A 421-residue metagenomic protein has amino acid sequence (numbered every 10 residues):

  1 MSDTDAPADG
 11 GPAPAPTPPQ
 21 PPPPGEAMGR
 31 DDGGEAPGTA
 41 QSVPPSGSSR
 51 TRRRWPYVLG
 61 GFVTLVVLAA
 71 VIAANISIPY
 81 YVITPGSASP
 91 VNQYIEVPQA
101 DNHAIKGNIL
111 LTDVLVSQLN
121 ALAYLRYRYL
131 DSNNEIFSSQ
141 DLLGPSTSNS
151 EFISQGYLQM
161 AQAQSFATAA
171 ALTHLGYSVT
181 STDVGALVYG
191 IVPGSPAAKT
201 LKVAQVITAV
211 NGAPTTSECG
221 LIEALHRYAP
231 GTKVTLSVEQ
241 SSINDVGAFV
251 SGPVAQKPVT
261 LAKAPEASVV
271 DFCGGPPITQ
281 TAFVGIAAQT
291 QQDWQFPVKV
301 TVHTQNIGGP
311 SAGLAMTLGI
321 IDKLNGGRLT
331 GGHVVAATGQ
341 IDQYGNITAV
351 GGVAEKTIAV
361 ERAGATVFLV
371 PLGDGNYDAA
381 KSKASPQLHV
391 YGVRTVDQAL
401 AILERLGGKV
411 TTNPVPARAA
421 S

Functional and structural regions predicted by a protein language model:
M1-W55, I136-F137, S146: Terminal targeting segments of Actinobacterial cell-envelope proteins
Y57-I76: Hydrophobic membrane-insertion alpha-helices, especially the h-region of bacterial N-terminal signal peptides
V82-I105, I109-V116, S139-V192, P265-A337: PDZ/PDZ-like peptide-tail recognition elements
A170-V203, K409-S421: PDZ/PDZ-like groove recognition
A197-G220, E239, T357, E361-V370: Conserved PDZ fold ligand-binding element
E223-Q280, S382-R405, T412-A420: PDZ-domain C-terminal substructure recognizer with occasional recognition of PDZ-binding tails
P310, L318, K323-G326, G331 (+2 more regions): Glycine- and Gly-Pro-enriched alpha-helical subdomains that act as flexible, kink-prone "lid/hinge" or packing modules
P371-K383: Short, glycine/polar-rich helix-capping loops at beta-to-alpha or helix-loop-helix junctions that flank or form
